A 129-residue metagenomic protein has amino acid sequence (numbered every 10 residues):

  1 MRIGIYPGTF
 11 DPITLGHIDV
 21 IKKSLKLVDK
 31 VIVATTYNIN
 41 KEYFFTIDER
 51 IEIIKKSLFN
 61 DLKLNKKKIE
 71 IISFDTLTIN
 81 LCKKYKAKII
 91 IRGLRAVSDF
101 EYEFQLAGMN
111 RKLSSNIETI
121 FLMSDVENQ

Functional and structural regions predicted by a protein language model:
M1-Q129: Nucleotidyltransferase catalytic core that binds NTPs
